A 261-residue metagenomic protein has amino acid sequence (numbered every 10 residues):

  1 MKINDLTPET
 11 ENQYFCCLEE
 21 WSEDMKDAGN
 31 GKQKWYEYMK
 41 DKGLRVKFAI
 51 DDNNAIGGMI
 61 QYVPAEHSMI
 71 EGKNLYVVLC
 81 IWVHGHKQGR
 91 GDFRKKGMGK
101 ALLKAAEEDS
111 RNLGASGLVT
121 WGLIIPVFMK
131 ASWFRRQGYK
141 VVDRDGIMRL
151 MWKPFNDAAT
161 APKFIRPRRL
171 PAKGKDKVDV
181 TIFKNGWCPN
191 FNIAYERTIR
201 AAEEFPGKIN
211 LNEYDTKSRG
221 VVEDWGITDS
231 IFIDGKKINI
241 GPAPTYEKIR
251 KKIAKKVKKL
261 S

Functional and structural regions predicted by a protein language model:
M1-D51, A55, C188-N190, R197-R200: Short amphipathic alpha-helix that is part of the acyltransferase structural core
F48, A55-E66, V77, W82: Conserved beta-strand in the GNAT
E71-F93: Conserved acetyl-CoA binding element of GNAT-fold acetyltransferases
R90-E108: Conserved acetyl-CoA-binding loop-helix of GNAT-fold acetyltransferases
E108-I124: Conserved GNAT acetyl-CoA-binding A-motif
W121-G122, G138-W152: Conserved catalytic-core motifs of GNAT/GCN5-like acyltransferases
P167-E204: Local sequence-structure signature of Cys/Sec-based thiol-disulfide redox active-site neighborhoods
G235-S261: Non-catalytic, surface beta->alpha helical segment in thiol-disulfide oxidoreductase systems
